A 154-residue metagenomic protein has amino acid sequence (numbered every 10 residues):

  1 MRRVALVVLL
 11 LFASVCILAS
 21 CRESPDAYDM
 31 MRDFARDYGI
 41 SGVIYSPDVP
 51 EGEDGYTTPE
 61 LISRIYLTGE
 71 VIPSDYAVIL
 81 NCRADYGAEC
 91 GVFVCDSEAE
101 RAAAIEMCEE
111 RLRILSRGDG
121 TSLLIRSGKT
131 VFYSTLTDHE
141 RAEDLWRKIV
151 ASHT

Functional and structural regions predicted by a protein language model:
M1-A19: Sec-dependent bacterial lipoprotein signal peptides
A13, C21-T154: Soluble, non-membrane globular domain cores that form compact, hydrophobic packing and curved binding surfaces
